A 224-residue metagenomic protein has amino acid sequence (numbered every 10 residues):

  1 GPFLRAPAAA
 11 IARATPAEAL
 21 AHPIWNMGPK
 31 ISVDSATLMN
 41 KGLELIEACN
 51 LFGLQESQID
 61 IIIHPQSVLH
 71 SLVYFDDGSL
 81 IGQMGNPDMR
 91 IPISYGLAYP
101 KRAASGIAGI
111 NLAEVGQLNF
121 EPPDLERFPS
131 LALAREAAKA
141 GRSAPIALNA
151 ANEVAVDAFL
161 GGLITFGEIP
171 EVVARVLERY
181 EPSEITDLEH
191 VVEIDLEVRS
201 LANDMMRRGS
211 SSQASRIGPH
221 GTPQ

Functional and structural regions predicted by a protein language model:
G1-Q224: Catalytic, metal-anchored helix/loop core of enzyme active sites in primary metabolism
